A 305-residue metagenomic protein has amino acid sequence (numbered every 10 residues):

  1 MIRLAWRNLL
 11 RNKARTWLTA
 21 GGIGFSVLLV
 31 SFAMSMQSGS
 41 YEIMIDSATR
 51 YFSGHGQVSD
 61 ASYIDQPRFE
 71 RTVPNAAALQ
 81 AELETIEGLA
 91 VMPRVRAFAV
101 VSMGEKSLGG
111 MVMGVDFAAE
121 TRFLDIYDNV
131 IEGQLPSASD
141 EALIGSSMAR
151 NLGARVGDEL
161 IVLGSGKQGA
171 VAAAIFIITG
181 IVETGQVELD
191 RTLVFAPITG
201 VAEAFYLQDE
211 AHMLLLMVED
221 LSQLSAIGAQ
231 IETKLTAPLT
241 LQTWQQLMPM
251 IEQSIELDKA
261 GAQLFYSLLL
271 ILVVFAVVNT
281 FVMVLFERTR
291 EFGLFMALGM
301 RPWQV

Functional and structural regions predicted by a protein language model:
M1-L10: A short amphipathic helical element positioned immediately N-terminal to and/or at the very start of a transmembrane
K13-S40, E256-G293: Hydrophobic alpha-helical transmembrane segments of multi-pass inner-membrane transport and secretion
Q37-N75: Membrane-interface junction motifs in transport/secretion proteins
I43-M44, L79, A226-I227, I231: Hydrophobic side chains in well-ordered alpha-helices
A61, R71-D209: A structural signal for hydrophobic secondary-structure junctions, strongest on transmembrane helix-loop-helix units
R155, R301-P302: Short coil/turn motifs that cap or connect alpha-helices
G166-A262, L269: Mechanotransmission and gating elements of multispan inner-membrane complexes involved in transport and envelope
